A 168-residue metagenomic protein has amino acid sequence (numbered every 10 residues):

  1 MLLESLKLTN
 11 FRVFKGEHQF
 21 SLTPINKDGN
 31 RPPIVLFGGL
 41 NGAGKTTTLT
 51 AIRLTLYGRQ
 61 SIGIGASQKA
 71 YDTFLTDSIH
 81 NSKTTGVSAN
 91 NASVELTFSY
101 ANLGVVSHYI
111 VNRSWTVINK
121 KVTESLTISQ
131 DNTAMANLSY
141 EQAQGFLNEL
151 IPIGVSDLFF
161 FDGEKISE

Functional and structural regions predicted by a protein language model:
M1-Y57: Pre-Walker A-like glycine/lysine-rich segment at the N-terminus of P-loop NTPase domains
E4, A92-L96, V111, E124: Hydrophobic residues positioned within well-ordered beta-strands of beta-sheet architectures
N10, L96-G104, I128-A134: Short acidic, glycine-rich loop/turn motifs
N10-R12, P24-N26, N41, F98-N102 (+2 more regions): Short, flexible loop/turn elements at secondary-structure junctions
K15-Q19, G104-I110: Short, mixed charged/polar active-site loops that provide acid/base catalysis or chelate metal/phosphate cofactors
E17-N26, R59-G63, S99-A101, T127-Q130: Short regulatory "switch" loops immediately downstream of catalytic or recognition motifs within protein catalytic
P33-G39, L49-H108, L138-E141, L147-I151 (+1 more regions): Conserved P-loop NTP-binding catalytic core
I110-E168: Extended, charged alpha-helical "arm/stalk" segments used for dimerization and assembly in large NTPase-driven machines
